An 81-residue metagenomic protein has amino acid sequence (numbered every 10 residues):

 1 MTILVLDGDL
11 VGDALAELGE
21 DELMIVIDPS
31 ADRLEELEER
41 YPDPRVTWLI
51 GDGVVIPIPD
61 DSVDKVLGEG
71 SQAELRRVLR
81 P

Functional and structural regions predicted by a protein language model:
T2-I56: Class I SAM-dependent methyltransferase SAM/SAH-binding core
I27, V46, V63-V66, V78: Hydrophobic aliphatic residue packing
G51-V66, R76: A short acidic, Gly/Pro-enriched loop at the edge of an enzyme's catalytic core that lines a small-molecule cofactor
E69: Conserved residues at the C-terminal ends of beta-strands
Q72-P81: A short glycine-rich, Lys/Arg-flanked "PGG" loop and its adjoining helix->strand segment in the class I
